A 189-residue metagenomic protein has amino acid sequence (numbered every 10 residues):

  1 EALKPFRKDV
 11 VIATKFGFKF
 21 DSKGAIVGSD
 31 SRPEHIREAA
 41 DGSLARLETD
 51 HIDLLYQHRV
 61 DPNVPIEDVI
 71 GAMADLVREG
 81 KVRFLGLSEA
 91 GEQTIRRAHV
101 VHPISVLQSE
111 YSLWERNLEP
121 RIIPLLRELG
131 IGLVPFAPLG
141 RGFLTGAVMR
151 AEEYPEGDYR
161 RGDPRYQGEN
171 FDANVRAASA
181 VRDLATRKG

Functional and structural regions predicted by a protein language model:
E1-K15: N-terminal binding-site loop/beta-alpha segment at the start of enzyme catalytic domains that lines or forms
R7-K8, T49-D50, V82, I104: Active-site acidic short loop of glycosyltransferases
A13-V27, H51-Y56: N-terminal small/glycine-rich loop or linker at the start of catalytic domains across soluble metabolic enzymes
S22-R37, H58-N63: Active-site mouth loops of central-metabolism enzymes
D30-E48, D68, G91-R97: Short, acidic/polar
D41, D50-D53, A74, R78: Core alpha-helical elements of the protein kinase catalytic domain, predominantly the helix directly N-terminal
L44-V64: Active-site groove signature of glycoside hydrolases
V60-G189: Beta/alpha (TIM)-barrel catalytic core signal, keyed to glycine-rich beta->alpha loops juxtaposed to Asp/Glu that bind
